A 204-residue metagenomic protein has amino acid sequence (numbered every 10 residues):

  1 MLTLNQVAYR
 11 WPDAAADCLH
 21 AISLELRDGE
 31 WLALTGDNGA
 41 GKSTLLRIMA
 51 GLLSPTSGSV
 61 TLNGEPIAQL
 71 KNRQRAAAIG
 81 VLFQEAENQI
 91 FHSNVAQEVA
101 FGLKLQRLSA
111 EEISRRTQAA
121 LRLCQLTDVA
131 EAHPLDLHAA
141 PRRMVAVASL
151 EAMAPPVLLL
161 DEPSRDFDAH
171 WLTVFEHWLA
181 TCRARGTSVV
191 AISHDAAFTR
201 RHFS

Functional and structural regions predicted by a protein language model:
T35-D37: The feature captures the beta-strand-to-loop junction immediately N-terminal to the Walker
A50: Helix-to-loop junction immediately C-terminal to a conserved catalytic motif
G58-P66, R75: Conserved ABC transporter NBD signature motif
E111-V129: Conserved ABC ATPase "signature" region
H133-L137: Conserved ABC ATPase signature
L158-E162: Catalytic Walker B motif of ABC-type/P-loop ATPase nucleotide-binding domains
S193-H194: H-loop/switch region of ABC-family ATPase nucleotide-binding domains
